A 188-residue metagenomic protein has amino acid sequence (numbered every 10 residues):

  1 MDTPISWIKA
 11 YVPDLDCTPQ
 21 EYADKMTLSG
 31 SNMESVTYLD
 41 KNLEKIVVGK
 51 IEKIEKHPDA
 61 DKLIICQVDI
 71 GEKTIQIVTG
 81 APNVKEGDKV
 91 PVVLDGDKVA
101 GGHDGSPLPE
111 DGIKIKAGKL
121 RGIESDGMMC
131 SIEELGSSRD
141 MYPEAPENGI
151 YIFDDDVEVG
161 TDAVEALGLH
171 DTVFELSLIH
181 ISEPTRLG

Functional and structural regions predicted by a protein language model:
M1-L178, S182, R186: Phosphate-backbone binding interfaces of nucleic-acid-interacting proteins
